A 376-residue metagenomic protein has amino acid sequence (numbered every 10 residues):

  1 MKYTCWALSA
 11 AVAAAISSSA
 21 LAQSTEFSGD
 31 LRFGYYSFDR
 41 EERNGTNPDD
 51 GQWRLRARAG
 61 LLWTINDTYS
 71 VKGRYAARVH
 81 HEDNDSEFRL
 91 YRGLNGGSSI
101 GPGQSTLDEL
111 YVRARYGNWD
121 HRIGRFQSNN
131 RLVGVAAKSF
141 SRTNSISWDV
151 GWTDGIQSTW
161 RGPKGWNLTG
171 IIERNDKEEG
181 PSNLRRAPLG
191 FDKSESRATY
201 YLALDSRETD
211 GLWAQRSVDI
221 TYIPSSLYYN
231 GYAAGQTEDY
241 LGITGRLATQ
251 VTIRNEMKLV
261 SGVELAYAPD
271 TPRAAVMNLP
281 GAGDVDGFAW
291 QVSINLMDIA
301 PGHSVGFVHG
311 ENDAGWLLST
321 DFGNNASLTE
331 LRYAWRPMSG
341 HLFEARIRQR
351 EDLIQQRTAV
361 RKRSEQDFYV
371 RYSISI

Functional and structural regions predicted by a protein language model:
K2-L8, V12-A13, S18-R122, I156-P163 (+5 more regions): Beta-barrel outer-membrane channel/assembly domains of diderm bacteria
S24-E26, T68, R115-D120, F140-D298 (+1 more regions): Signature for the C-terminal beta-barrel architecture of outer-membrane proteins
F38-E42, H81-S86, N130-V135, K177-S182 (+4 more regions): Outer-membrane beta-barrel proteins
A76-R78, F126-S128, P163, E173-N175 (+1 more regions): An acidic- and aromatic-residue-enriched active-site/binding cleft used to recognize and process polar
H81-E82, I123, Q127-S141, I220-Y222 (+2 more regions): Surface-exposed extracellular loop regions of Gram-negative outer-membrane beta-barrel proteins, predominantly
R89-G93, A137-R142: Short glycine/proline- and charge-enriched loop/turn segments that cap or connect secondary-structure elements
D108, W152-D154, F322, L328: Conserved acidic functional residues
S293-E351: C-terminal hydrophobic structural anchor segments that stabilize assembly/packing rather than catalytic chemistry
